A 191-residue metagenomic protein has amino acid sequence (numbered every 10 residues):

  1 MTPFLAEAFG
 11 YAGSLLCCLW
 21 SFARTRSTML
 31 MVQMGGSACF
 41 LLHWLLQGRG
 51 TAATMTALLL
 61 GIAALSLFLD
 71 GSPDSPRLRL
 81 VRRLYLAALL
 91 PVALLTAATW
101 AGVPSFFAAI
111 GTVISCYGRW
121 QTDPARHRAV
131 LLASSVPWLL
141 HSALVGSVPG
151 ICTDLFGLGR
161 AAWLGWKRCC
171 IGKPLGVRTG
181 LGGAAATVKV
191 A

Functional and structural regions predicted by a protein language model:
M1-A191: Alpha-helical membrane-protein topology signature
